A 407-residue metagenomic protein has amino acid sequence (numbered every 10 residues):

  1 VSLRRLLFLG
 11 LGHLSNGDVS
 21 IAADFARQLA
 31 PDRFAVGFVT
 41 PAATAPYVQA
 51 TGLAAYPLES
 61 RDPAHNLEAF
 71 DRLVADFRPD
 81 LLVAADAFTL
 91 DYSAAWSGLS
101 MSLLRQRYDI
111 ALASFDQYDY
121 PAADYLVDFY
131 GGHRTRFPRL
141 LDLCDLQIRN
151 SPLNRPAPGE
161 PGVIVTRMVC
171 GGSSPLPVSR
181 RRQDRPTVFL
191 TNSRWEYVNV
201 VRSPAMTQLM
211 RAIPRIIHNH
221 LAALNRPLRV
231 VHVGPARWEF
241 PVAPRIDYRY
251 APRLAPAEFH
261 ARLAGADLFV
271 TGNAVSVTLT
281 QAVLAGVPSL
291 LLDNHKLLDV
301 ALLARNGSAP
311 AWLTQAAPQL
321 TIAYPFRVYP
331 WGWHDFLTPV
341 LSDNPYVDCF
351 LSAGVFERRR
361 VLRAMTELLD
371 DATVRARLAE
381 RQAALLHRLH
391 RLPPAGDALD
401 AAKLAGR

Functional and structural regions predicted by a protein language model:
S2-L14, F189-Y197: Nucleotide-activated donor-dependent transferases that construct or modify glycoconjugates
L7-Q28, G37-P158: Active-site and donor-binding regions of nucleotide-sugar-utilizing enzymes
D18-I21, F25, G172-E239: Conserved catalytic-core segment of nucleotide-activated headgroup transferases in glycan assembly
V39-A54, D116, V127-Y130, A212-P256: Catalytic donor nucleotide-activated moiety binding site of glycosyltransferases and closely related
N66-A69, G234-A285, S289-L290, N294-H295: Donor nucleotide-activated moiety binding/catalytic core segment of transferases that use nucleotide-activated donors
D124, G132-E196: A nucleotide-sugar donor-handling region in carbohydrate enzymes
V277-A376: Catalytic binding pocket for nucleotide-activated donors in carbohydrate/polymer assembly enzymes
E357-T373, R388-R407: C-terminal alpha-helical cap of glycosyltransferases
